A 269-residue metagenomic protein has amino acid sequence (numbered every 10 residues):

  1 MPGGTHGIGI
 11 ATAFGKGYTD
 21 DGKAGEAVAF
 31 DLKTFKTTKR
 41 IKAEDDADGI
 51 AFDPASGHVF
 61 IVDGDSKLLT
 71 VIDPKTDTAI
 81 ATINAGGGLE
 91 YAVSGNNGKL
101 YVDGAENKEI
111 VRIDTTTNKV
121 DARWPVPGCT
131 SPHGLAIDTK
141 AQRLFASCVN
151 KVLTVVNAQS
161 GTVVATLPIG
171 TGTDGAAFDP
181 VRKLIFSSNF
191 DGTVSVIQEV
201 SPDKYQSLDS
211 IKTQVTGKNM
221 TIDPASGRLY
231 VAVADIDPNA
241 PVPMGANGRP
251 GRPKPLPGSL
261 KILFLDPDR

Functional and structural regions predicted by a protein language model:
M1-R269: Predominantly soluble domains enriched in secretory-pathway, periplasmic, or organellar proteins
